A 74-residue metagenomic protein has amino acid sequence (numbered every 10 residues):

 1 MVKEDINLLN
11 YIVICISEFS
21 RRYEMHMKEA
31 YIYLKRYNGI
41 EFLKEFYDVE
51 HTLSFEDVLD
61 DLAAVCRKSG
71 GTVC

Functional and structural regions predicted by a protein language model:
M1-K28: N-terminal acidic leader/helix
Y11-C15, L43, V65: N-terminal, charged low-complexity regulatory/assembly segments
E18-R22, H26-T52: Amphipathic, hydrophobic secondary-structure cores in small proteins
D48-C74: Long, compositionally biased
